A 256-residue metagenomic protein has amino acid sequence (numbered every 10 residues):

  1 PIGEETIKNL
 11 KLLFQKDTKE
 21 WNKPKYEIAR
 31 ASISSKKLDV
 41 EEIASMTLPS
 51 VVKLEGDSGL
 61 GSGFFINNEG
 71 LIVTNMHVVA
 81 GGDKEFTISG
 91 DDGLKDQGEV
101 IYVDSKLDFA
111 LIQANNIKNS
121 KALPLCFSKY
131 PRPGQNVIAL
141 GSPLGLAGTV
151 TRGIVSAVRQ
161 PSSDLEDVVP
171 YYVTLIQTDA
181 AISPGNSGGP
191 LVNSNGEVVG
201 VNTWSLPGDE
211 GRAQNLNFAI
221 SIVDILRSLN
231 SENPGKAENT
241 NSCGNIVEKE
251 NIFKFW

Functional and structural regions predicted by a protein language model:
I2-F65, M76, D83-K84, F109 (+1 more regions): N-terminal activation segment of mature serine protease catalytic domains
E5, L60, N67-D108, A114-N119: Catalytic-histidine neighborhood of serine endopeptidases, predominantly the chymotrypsin-like S1/PA family
K36-E41, S50-E69, L94-Q97, A122-P124 (+4 more regions): A conserved glycine-rich beta-strand in the N-terminal activation segment of trypsin-fold
E42-I43, E99-I101, A114-A147, S183: Active-site substrate-binding loop(s) of clan PA
L48-S50, A114-P124, V150-N230: Active-site region of chymotrypsin-like
L54, K84-D91, V137-G141: Short conserved beta-strand and strand-loop elements enriched in small hydrophobics with frequent Asp/Gly
D57, N75-H77, S142-P143, T203-W204: Short, surface-exposed secondary-structure boundary micro-motifs
